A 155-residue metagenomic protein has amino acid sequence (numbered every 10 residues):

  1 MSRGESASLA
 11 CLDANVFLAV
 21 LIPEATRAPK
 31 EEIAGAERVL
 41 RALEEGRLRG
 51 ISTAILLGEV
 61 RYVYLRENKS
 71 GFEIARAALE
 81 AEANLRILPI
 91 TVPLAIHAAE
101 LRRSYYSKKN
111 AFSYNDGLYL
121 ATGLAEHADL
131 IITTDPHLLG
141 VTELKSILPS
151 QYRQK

Functional and structural regions predicted by a protein language model:
M1-L9, L120-K155: Acidic, PIN/NYN-like endoribonuclease modules and their adjacent C-terminal/linker elements
M1-S52, Y64-A75, P136: Short, well-structured N-terminal submotif of metal-dependent ribonuclease cores
A14, A54, S113-G117: Conserved glycosyltransferase catalytic-site signature
F17, L57, A95, L138-L139: A generic structural signal for short hydrophobic patches within well-formed alpha-helices
A19-L21, V63, A98, V141 (+1 more regions): Residues that scaffold the ATP/ADP-binding catalytic core of kinase and kinase-like folds
I33, E37-L40, I55-I96, E100: Active-site-proximal, substrate-binding regions of enzyme catalytic domains and RNA-binding/basic surfaces
R49, N84-R86, K145: Conserved beta-strand segments of alpha/beta enzyme cores
L85-L130: Active-site neighborhoods of divalent-metal-dependent phosphate/nucleic-acid chemistry enzymes
